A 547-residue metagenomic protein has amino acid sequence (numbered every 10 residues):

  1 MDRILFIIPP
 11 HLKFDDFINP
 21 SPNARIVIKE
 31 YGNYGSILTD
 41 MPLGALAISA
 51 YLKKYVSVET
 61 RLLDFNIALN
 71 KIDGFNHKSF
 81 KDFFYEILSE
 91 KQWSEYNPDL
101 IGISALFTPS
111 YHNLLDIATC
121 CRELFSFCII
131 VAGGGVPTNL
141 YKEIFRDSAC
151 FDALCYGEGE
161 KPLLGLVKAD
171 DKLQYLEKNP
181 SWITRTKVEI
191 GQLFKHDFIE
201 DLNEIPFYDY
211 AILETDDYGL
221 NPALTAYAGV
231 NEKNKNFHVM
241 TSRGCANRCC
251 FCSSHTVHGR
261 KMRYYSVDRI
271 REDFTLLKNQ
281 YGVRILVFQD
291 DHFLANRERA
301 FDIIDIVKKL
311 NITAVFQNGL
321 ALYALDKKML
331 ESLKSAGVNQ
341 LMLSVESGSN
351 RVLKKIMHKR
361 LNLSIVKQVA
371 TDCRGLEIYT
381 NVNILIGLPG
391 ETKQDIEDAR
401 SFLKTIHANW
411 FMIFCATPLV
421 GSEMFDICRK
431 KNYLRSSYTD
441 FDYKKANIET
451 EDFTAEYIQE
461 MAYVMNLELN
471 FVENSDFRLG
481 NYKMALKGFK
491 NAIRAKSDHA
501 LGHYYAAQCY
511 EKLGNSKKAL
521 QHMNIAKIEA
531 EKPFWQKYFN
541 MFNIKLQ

Functional and structural regions predicted by a protein language model:
D2-D273, K278-G282, A519: Acidic, low-complexity intrinsically disordered segments
L5-D16, A24-G32, S36, I183-G191 (+3 more regions): C-terminal accessory regions of radical SAM enzymes
D40, Y208-L388, T392-E397, S401: Radical SAM [4Fe-4S] cluster-binding motif and immediate context
V56, L124-S126, L310, A336 (+2 more regions): Helix C-cap/helix->beta junction micro-motif
E59, F127-I129, T313, N339 (+2 more regions): Residue-level detector of anion-binding/catalytic polar loops
N97-P98, V283, V338, A408: Proline-aspartate-enriched helix->loop->beta-strand connector
V131, C155, V315-Q317, N381 (+1 more regions): Structural detector of well-ordered beta-strand residues that form the stable sheet scaffold of enzyme domains
E143-P162, L330-L341, R400-I413: Structural recognition of alpha->loop->beta junctions
